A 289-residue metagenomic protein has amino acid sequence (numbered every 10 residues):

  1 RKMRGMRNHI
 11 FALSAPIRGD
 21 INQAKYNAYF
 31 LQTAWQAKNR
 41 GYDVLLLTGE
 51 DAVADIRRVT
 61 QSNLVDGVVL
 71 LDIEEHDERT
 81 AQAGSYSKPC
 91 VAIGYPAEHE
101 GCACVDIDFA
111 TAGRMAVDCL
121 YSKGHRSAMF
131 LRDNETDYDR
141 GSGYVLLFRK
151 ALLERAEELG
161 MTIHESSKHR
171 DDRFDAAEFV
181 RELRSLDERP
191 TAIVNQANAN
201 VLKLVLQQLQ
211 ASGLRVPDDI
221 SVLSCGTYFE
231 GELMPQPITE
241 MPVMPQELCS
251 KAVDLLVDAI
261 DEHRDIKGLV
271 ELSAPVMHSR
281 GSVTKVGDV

Functional and structural regions predicted by a protein language model:
R1-R57, G67, L146, K150-L153: Amphipathic helical "hinge" segments at domain boundaries
R4, T60-Q61, G84, Y121-G124 (+1 more regions): Non-catalytic positions within long, well-ordered alpha-helices that form the structural scaffold/packing of enzyme
H9, D66, H125-S127, R189-T191: Short acidic/polar active-site loop segments enriched in Thr and Asp
I17-K25, T48-V53, V105-M115, L131-F179 (+4 more regions): Hinge/beta->alpha junction and helix N-cap segments in small-molecule ligand-binding domains
V53-L64, A176-E188: Short, well-structured alpha-helical segments in soluble
L71-T111, G226-I238: Flexible loop/hinge segments that line or gate small-molecule binding clefts
A177, R181-V289: Flexible loop/turn connectors
